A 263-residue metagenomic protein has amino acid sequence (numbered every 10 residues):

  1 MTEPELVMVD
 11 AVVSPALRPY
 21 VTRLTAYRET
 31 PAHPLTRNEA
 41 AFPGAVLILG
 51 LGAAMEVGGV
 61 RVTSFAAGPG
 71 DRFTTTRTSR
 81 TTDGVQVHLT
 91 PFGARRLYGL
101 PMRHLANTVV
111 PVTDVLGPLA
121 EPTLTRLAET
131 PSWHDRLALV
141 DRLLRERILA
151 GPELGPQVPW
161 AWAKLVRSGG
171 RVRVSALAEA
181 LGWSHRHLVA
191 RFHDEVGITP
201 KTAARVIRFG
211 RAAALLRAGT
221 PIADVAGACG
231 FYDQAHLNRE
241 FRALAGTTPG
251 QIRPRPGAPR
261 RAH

Functional and structural regions predicted by a protein language model:
M1-H185, E195-P200, A214-R217, P221-A235 (+1 more regions): Alpha-helical bundle regulatory/interaction domains
H187-A190, N238-R239: Base-recognition residues in the alpha-helical recognition helix of bacterial helix-turn-helix
F192, A204, F241-R242, R253: DNA major-groove recognition helix of helix-turn-helix
